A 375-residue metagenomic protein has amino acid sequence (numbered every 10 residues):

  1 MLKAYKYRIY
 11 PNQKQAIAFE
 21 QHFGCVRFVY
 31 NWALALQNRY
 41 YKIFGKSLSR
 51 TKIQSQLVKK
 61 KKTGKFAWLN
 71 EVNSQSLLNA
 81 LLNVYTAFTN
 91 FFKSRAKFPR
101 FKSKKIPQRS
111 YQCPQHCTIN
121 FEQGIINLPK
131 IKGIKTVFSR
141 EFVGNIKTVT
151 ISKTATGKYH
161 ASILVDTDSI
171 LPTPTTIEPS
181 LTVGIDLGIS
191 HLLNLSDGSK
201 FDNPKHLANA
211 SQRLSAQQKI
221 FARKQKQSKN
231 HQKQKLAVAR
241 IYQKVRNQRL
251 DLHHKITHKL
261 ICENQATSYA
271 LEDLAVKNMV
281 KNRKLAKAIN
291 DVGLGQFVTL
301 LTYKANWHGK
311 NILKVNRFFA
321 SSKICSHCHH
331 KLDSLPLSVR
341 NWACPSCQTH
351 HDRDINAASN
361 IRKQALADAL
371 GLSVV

Functional and structural regions predicted by a protein language model:
M1-V375: Nucleic-acid substrate recognition interfaces
